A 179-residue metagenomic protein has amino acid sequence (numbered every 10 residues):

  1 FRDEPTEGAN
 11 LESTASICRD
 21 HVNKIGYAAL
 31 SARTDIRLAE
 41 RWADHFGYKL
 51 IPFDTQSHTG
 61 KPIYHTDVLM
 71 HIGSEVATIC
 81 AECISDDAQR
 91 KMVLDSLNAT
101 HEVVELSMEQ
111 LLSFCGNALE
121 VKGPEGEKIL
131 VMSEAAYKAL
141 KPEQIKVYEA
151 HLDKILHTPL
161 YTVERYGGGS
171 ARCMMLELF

Functional and structural regions predicted by a protein language model:
F1-F179: The feature marks the mature, well-folded catalytic cores of soluble enzymes
